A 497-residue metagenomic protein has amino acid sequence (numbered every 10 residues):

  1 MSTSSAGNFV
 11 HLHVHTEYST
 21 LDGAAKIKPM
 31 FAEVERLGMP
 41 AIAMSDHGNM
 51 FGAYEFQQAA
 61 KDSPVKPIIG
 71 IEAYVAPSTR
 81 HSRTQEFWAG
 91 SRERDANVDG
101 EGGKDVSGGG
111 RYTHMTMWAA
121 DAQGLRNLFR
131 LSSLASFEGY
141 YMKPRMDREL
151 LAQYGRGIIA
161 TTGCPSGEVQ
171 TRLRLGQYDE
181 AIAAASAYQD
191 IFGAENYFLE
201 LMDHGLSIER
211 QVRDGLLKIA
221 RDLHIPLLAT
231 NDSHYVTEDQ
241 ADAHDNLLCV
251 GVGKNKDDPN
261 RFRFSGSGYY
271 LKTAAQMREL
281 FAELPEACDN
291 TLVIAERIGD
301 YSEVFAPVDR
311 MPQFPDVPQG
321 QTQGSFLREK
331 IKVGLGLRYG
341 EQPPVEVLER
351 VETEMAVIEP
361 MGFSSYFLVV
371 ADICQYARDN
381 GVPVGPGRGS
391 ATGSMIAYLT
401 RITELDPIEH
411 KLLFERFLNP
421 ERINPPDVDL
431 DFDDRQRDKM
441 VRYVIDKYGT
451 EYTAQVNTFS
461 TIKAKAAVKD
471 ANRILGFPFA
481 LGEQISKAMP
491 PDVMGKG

Functional and structural regions predicted by a protein language model:
M1-G497: Alpha-helical scaffold/interaction cores of sigma-54-like transcription cofactors and many family A DNA polymerases
